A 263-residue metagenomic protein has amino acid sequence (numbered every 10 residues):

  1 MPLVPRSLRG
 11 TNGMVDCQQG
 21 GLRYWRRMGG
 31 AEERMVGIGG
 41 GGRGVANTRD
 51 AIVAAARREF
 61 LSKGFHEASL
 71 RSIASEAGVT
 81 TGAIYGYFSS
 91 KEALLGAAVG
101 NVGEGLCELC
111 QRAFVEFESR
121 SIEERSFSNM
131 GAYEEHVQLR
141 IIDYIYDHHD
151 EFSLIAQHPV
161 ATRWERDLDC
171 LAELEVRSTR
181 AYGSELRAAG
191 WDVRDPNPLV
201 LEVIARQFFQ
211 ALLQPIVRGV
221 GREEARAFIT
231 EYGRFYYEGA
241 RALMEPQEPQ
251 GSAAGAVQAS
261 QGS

Functional and structural regions predicted by a protein language model:
P2-V36, D147, R177-S184, L199-S263: C-terminal peripheral helix-coil segments that are non-catalytic and often amphipathic
A51, A55, E59-A93, A97-A98: Helix-turn-helix
R57, C107, Q111-F114, E118 (+1 more regions): Regular secondary-structure segments
R57, I155-A172, A227-A240: C-terminal/domain-terminus segments
L70, G100-C107, F114: Short, basic, alpha-helical segments at the C-terminal edge of helix-turn-helix-like DNA-binding modules
A97, Q111-Y144: Hydrophobic alpha-helical connector segments
R120-F127, I155-T162, A189-V193: Short linear capping/connector segments at secondary-structure termini
H136, R140-D147, A156, V160-A188 (+1 more regions): Amphipathic alpha-helical packing segments from all-alpha helical-bundle domains
